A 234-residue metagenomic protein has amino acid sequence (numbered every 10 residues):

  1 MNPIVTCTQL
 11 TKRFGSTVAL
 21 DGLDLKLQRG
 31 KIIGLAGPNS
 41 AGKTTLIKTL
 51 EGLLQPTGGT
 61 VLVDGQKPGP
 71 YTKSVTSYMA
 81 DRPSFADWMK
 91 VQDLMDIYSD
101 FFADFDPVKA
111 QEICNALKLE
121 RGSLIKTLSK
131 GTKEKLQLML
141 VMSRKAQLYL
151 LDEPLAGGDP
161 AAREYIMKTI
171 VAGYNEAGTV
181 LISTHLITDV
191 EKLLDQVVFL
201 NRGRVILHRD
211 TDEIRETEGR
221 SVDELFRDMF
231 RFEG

Functional and structural regions predicted by a protein language model:
V5, L20-G22: Conserved structural motif at the start of ABC-family nucleotide-binding domains
A36-P38: The feature captures the beta-strand-to-loop junction immediately N-terminal to the Walker
E51: Helix-to-loop junction immediately C-terminal to a conserved catalytic motif
G59-T72: Conserved ABC transporter NBD signature motif
D81-Q137, R144: ABC-family P-loop ATPase nucleotide-binding domains
Y149-E153, G158: Catalytic Walker B motif of ABC-type/P-loop ATPase nucleotide-binding domains
H208-R209: ABC ATPase "signature
